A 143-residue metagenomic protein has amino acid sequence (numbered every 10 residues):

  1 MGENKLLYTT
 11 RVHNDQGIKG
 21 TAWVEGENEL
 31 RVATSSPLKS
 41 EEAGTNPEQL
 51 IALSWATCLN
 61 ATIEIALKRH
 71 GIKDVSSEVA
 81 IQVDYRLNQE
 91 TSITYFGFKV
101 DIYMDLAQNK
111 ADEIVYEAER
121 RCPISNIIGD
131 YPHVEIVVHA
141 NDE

Functional and structural regions predicted by a protein language model:
M1-L53, A61-E143: Extended beta-strand/beta-hairpin segments
